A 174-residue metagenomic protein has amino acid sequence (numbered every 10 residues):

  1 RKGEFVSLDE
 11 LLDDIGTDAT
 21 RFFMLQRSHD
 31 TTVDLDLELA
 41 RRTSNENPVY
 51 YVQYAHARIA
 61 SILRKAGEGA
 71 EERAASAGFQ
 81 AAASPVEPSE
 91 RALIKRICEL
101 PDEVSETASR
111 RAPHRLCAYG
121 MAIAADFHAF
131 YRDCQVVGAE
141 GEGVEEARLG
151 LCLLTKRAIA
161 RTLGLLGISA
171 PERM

Functional and structural regions predicted by a protein language model:
R1-M174: Non-catalytic interaction-recognition regions
